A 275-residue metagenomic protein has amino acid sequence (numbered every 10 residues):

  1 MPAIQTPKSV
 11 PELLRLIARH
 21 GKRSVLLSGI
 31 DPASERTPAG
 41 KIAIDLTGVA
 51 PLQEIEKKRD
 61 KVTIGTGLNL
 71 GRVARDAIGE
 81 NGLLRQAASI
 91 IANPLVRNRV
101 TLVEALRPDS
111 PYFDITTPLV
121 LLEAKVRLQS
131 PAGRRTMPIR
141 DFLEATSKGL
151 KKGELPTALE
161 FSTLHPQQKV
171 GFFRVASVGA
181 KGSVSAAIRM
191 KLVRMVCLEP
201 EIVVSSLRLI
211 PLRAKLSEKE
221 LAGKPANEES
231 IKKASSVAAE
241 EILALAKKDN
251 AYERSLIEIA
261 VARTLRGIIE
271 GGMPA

Functional and structural regions predicted by a protein language model:
M1-A275: C-terminal structural segment of proteins
